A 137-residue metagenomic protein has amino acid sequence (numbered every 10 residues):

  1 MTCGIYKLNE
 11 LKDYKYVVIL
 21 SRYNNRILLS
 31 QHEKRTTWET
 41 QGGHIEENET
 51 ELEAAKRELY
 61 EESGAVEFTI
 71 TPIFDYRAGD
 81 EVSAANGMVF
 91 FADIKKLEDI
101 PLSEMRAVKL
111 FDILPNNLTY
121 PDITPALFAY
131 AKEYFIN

Functional and structural regions predicted by a protein language model:
M1-V18: Acidic, metal-coordinating catalytic segment for phosphate/diphosphate chemistry, firing primarily on the Nudix
K12-K15, E33, T40, S83-A85 (+1 more regions): Short, solvent-exposed coil/turn segments
K15-V17, N24-I27, G87: Short, surface-exposed beta-edge/turn micro-motifs
I19-S21, L29, A92, L110: Conserved hydrophobic "DFG−1" position in protein kinase catalytic cores
R22-E61: Conserved Nudix-box catalytic region and its N-terminal flanking loop in Nudix hydrolases and closely related
I45-T69, Y76-Y130: Unchanged
